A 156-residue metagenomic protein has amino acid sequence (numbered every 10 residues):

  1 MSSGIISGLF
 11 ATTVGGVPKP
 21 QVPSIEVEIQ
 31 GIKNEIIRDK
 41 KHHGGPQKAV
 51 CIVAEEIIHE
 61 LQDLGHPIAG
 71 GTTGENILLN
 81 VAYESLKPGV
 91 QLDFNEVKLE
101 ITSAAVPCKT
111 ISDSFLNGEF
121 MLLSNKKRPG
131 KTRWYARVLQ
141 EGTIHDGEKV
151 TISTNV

Functional and structural regions predicted by a protein language model:
M1-V156: Metal-cofactor-dependent catalytic cores
